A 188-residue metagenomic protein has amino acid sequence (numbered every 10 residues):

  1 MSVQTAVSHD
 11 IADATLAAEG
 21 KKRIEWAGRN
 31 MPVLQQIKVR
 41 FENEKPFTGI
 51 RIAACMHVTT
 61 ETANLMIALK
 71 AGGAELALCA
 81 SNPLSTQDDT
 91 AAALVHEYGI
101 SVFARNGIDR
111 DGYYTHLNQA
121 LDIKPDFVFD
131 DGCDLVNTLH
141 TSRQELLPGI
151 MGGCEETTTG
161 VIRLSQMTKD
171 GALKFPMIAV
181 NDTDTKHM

Functional and structural regions predicted by a protein language model:
S2-F47, L78-M188: Glycine/serine-rich phosphate-binding loop and adjoining beta1-alpha1 elements at the start of nucleotide-handling
I50-R51, A74: N-terminal glycine-rich phosphate-binding loop for ADP-containing cofactors
R51-T60: Short, glycine-rich nucleotide/cofactor-binding loops
T59-G73: Histidine-anchored nucleotide/phosphate-binding helix
